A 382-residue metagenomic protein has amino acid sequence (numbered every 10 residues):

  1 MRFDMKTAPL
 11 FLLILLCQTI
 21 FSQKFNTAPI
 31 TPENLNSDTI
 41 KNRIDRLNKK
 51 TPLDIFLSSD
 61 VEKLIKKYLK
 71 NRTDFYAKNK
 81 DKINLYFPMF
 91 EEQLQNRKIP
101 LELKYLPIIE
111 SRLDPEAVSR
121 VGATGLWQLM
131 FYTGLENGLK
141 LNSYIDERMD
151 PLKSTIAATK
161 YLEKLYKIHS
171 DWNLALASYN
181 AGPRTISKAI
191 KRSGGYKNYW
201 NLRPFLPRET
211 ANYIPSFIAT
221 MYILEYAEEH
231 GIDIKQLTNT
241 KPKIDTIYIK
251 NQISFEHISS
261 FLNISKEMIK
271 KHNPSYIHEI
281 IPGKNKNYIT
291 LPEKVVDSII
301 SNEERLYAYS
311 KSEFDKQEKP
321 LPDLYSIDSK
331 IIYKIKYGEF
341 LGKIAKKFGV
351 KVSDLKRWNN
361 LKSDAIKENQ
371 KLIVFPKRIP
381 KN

Functional and structural regions predicted by a protein language model:
F3, Q18-K98, L103: An acidic, Gly/Ser/Thr/Pro-rich helix-cap/linker signature
A8-L16: Sec-dependent N-terminal signal peptides
K66, T73-K80, F90-E92, N96 (+8 more regions): Second-shell loop/turn segments in exported
I99-E116, A175-N180, K270-N273, L355-N359 (+1 more regions): Short, functionally critical alpha-helical segments immediately adjacent to catalytic or ligand/cofactor-binding
V121-S143, T155-A157, L162, I186-A189 (+1 more regions): Substrate-binding/active-site groove segments that recognize and process beta-1,4-linked N-acetyl-hexosamine
Y144, L152-M221: Contiguous mid-protein beta-loop-alpha structural module that forms a pocket-lining wall or clamp of enzyme active
L206, H272-A308, I331-I332, K351-N382: Extracellular LysM carbohydrate-binding repeats and other cell-envelope/extracellular binding modules
K235-K266, K319-K351, K362, K367-K371: Primarily a LysM-type cell-wall glycan-binding module
